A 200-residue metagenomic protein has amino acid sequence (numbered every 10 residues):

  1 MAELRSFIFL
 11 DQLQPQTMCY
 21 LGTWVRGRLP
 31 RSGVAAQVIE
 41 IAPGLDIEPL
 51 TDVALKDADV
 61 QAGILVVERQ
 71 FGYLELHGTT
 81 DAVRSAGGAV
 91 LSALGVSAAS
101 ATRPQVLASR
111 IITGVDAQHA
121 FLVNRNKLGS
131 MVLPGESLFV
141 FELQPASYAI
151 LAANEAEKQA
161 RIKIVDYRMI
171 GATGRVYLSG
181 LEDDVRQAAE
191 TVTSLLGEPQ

Functional and structural regions predicted by a protein language model:
M1-I41, L45-E48, D57, R103-L128 (+1 more regions): Intrinsically disordered, low-complexity polar/charged tails and linkers
R28-S32, I64-E68, S130-L133, E157 (+1 more regions): Solvent-exposed alpha-helices and their adjacent loops that cap or buttress functional pockets in soluble metabolic
G33-A42, Q70-T79, E136-E142, T173-L181: Short glycine-rich or small-residue beta-strand-to-loop segments that form or flank ligand, phosphate, metal/Fe-S
G44-A58, S147-Q159: Short amphipathic alpha-helix segments
V60-E68, A98-S109, I162-I170, Q200: Flexible, glycine/charged-enriched surface loops at secondary-structure junctions
L74-A108: Hydrophobic, ordered structural segments
A82-G95, D184-P199: Charge-rich, low-aromatic oligomerization/scaffolding segments with amphipathic character
F121-I164: Surface-exposed interaction/gating patches
